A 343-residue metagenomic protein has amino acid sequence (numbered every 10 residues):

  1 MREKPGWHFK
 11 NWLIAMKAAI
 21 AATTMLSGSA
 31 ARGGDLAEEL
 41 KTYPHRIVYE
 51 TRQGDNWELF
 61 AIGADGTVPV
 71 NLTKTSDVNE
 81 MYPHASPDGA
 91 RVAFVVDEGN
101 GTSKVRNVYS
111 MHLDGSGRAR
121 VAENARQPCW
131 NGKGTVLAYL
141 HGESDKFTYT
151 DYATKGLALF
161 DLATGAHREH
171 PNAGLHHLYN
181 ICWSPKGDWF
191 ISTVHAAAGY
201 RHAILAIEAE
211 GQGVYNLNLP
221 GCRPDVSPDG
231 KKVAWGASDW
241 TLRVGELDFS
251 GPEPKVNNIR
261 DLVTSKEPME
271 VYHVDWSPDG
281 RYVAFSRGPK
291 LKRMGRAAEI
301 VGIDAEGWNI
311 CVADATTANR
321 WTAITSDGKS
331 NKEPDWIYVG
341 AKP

Functional and structural regions predicted by a protein language model:
R2-A18: Bacterial N-terminal signal peptides that target proteins for export
H8, W12, A30-R32, T193: Intrinsically disordered, low-complexity serine/threonine-rich segments
A15-S27: Bacterial N-terminal signal peptides
R32-P343: Sequence signature of WD/YWTD-type beta-propeller architectures
